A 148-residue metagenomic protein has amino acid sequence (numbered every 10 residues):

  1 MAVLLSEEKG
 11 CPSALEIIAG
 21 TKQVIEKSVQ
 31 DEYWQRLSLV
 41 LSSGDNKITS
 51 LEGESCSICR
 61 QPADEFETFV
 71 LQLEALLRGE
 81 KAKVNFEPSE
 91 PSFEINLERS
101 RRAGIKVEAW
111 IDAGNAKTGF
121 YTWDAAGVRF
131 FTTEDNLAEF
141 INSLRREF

Functional and structural regions predicted by a protein language model:
M1, E7-E8: An N-terminus-focused feature that recognizes amino-terminal "leader" regions
E8-Q23: N-terminal intrinsically disordered, cationic/polar leader segments that include organellar targeting peptides
P12-S13, G44-L51, G114-W123: Short, surface-exposed beta-strand/loop "edge" segments at domain boundaries and coil↔beta transitions
E32-E80: Short, well-structured hydrophobic secondary-structure segments
E74-V84, R145-F148: Mixed-charge, Lys/Arg-enriched low-complexity segments
R78-R101: DNA polymerase processivity clamps
I105-A109: Composition-driven recognition of glycine/serine/threonine/acidic- and proline-rich low-complexity segments and repeats
D112-F148: Mixed-charge, glycine-accented linear interaction segment located at domain edges/termini
